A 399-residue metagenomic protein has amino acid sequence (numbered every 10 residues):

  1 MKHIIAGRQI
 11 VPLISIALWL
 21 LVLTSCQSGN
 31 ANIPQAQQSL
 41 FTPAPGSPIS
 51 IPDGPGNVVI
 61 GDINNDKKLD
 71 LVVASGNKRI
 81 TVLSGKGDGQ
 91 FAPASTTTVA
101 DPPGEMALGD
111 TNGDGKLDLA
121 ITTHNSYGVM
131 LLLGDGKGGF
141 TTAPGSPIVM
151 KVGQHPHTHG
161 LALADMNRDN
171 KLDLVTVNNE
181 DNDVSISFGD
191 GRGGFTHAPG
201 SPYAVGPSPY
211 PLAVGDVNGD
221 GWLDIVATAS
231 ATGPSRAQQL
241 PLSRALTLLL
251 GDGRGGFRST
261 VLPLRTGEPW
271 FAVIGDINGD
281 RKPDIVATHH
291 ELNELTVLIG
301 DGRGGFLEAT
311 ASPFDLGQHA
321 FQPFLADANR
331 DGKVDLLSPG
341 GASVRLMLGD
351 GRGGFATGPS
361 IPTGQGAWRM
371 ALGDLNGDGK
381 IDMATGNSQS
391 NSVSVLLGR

Functional and structural regions predicted by a protein language model:
V22-S25: C-terminal motif of bacterial Sec signal peptides marking the signal peptidase cleavage site
N30-D53, S84-D101, L133-H155, F188-P207 (+4 more regions): Blade-edge motifs of beta-propeller repeat domains
G56-N65, S84, G104-G113, L133 (+5 more regions): Beta-propeller blade termini
K67-L69, G115-L117, N170-L172, G221-L223 (+3 more regions): Glycine-aliphatic tripeptides that mark coil-to-beta-strand junctions in extracellular and membrane proteins
L71-S75, L119-T123, L174-V177, I225-A229 (+3 more regions): Hydrophobic beta-strand segments that make up the repeating blades of beta-propeller and related beta-repeat
N77, N125, E180, A229-A231 (+5 more regions): Residue-level signature of beta-propeller blades and closely related beta-rich strand-turn architectures in secreted
R79-L83, G128-L132, D183-S187, R244-L249 (+3 more regions): A short loop-to-beta-strand structural motif that recurs across blades of beta-propeller domains
W368-G377, I381-R399: Blade-level signature of beta-propeller repeat domains, shared across WD40, Kelch, NHL, RCC1 and BNR/Asp-box propellers
